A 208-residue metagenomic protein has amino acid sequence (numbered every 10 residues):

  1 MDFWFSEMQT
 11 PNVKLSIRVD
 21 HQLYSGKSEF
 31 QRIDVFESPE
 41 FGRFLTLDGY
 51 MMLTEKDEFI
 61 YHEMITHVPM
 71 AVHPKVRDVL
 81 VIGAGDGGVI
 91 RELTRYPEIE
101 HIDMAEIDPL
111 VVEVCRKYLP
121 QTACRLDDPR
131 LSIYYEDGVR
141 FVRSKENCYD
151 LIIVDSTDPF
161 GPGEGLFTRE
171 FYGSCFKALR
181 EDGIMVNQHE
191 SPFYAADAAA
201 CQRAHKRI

Functional and structural regions predicted by a protein language model:
M1-F44: N-terminal auxiliary segments of SAM/dcSAM-dependent transferases
D2, L53-N187, Y194-H205: The AdoMet/dcAdoMet-binding core of the Class I SAM-like
D48-G49: Short strand-turn-strand beta-turns centered on an Asx-Gly dipeptide
